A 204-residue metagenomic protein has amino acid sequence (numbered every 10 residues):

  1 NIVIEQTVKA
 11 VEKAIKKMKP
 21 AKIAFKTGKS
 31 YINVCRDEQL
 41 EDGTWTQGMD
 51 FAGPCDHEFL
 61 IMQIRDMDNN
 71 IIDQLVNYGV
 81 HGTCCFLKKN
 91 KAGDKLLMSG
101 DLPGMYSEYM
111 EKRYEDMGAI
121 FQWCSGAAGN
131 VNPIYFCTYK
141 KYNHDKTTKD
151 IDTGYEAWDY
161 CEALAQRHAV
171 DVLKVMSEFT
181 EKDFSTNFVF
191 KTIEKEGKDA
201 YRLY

Functional and structural regions predicted by a protein language model:
N1-Y204: Non-catalytic substrate/cofactor recognition surfaces at enzyme active-site rims
